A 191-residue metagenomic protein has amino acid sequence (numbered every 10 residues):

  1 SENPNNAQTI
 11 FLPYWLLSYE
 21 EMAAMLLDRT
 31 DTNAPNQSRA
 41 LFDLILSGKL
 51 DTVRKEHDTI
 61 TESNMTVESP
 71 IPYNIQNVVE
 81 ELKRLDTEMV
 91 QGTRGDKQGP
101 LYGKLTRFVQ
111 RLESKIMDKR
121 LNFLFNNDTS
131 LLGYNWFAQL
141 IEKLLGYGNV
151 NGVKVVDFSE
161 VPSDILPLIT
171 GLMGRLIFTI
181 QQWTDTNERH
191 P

Functional and structural regions predicted by a protein language model:
S1-P191: P-loop NTPase motor domains
